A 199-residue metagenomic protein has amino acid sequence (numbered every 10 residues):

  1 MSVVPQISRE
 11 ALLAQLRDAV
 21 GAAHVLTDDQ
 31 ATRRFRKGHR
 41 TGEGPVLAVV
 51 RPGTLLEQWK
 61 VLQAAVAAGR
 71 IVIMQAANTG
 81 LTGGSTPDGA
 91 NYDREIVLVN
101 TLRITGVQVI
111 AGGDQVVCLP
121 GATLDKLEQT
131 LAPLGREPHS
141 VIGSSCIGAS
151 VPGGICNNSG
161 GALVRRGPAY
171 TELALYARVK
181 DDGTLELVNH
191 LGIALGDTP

Functional and structural regions predicted by a protein language model:
M1-A67, G80-D114, G143-S144: N-terminal flexible segment immediately upstream of the FAD-binding catalytic core in FAD-dependent oxidoreductases
V20, A67-R70, G135-P138: A common structural junction motif
P52, A76, L119, S150-V151: Alpha-helical architecture
V66-A68, Q75-A77, A149, E172: Short, basic and Ser/Thr-rich N-terminal targeting/leader segments
A76-T79, T123: Ser/Thr-glycine-rich phosphate-binding loops at phosphate-binding pockets of nucleotides, nucleotide cofactors
Q108-I110, P120, D125, Q129-P199: FAD-binding subdomain of flavoenzyme oxidoreductases
